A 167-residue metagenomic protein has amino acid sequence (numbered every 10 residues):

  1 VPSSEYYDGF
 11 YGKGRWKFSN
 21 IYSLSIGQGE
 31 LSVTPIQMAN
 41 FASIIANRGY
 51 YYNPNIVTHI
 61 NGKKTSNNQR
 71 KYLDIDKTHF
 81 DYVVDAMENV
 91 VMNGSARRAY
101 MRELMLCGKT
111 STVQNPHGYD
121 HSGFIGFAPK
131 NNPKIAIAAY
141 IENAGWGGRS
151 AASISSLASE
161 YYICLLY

Functional and structural regions predicted by a protein language model:
V1-E142: Beta-lactam-recognizing serine transpeptidase/beta-lactamase-like catalytic domain environment
T34-N40, S150-L157: Short amphipathic alpha-helical face segments that pack within enzyme cores and frequently flank/anchor catalytic
A46, V91, S156-I163: Short amphipathic alpha-helical signal-transduction/dimerization elements
G145-W146: Short beta-strands and strand-coil junctions in structured, solvent-facing domains, enriched
Y167: Conserved small/polar residues in nucleotide/adenosyl-binding loops
